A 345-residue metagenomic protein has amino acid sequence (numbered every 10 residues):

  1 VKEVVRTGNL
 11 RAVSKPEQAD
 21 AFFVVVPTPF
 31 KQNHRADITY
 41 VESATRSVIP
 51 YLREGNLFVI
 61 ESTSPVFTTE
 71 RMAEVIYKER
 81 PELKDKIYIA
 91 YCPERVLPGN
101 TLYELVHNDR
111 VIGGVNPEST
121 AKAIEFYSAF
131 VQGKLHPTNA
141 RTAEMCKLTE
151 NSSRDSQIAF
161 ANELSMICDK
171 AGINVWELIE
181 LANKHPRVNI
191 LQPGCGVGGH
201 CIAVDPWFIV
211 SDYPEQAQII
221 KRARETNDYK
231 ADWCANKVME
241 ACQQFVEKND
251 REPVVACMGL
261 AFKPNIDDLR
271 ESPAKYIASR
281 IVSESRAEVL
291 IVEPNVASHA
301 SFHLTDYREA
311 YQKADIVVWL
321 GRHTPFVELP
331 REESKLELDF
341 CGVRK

Functional and structural regions predicted by a protein language model:
V1-K345: Structural/interface elements that position substrates and couple domains in central-metabolism enzymes
